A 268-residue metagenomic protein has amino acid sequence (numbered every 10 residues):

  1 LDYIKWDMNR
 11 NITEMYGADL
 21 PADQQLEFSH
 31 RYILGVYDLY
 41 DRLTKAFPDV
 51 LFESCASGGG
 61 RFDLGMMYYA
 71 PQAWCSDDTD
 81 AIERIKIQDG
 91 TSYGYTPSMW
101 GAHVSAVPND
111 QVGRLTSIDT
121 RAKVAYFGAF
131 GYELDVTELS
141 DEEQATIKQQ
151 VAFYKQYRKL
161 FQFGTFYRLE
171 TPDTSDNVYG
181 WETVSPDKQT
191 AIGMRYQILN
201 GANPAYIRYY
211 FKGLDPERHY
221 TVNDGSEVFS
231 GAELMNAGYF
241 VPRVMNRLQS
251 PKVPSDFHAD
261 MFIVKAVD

Functional and structural regions predicted by a protein language model:
L1-D119, A129-E138: Active-site neighborhood of glycoside hydrolase catalytic domains
D7, F52, A125, G193 (+1 more regions): Conserved, mostly hydrophobic/aromatic
L20-F28, T171-G180: Carbohydrate-binding/catalytic loop surfaces
V50, K123, A191, Y220 (+1 more regions): Residue-level detector of short, conserved catalytic/binding motifs and their immediate flanks
D119-E170: Catalytic cores of secreted or luminal carbohydrate-active enzymes
P172-P216, M261: Carbohydrate-binding surface patches
K212-E227: Solvent-exposed beta-hairpin/edge-strand motifs
G231-D268: C-terminal beta-strand-rich structural cap/linker in extracellular carbohydrate-active enzymes
